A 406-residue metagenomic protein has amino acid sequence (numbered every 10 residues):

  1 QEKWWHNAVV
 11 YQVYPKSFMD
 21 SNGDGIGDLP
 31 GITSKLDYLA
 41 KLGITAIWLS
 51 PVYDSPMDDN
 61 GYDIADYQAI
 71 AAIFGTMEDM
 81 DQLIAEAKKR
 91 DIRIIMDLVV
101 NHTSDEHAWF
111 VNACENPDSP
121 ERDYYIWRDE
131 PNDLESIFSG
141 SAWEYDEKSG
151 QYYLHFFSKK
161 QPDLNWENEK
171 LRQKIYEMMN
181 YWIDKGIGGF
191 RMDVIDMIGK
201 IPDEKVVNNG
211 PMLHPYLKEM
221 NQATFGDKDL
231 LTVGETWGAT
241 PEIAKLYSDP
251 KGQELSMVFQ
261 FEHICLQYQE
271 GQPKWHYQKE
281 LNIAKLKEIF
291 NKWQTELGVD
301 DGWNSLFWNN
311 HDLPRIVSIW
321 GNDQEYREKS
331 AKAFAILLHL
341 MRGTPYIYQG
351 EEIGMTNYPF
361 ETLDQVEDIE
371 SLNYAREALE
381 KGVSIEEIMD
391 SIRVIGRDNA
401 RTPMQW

Functional and structural regions predicted by a protein language model:
Q1-W406: Active-site and adjacent substrate-binding regions of carbohydrate-active enzymes
